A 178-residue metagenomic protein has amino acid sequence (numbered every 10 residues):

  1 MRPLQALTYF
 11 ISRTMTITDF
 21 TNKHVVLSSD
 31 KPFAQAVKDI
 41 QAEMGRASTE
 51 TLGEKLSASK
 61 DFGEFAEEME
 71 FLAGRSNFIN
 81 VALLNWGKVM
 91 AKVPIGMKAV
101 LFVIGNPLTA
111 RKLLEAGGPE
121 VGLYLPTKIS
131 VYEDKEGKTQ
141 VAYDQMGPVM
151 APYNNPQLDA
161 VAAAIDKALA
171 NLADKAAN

Functional and structural regions predicted by a protein language model:
R2-N178: Feature detects long, helix-prone N-terminal segments enriched in hydrophobes
